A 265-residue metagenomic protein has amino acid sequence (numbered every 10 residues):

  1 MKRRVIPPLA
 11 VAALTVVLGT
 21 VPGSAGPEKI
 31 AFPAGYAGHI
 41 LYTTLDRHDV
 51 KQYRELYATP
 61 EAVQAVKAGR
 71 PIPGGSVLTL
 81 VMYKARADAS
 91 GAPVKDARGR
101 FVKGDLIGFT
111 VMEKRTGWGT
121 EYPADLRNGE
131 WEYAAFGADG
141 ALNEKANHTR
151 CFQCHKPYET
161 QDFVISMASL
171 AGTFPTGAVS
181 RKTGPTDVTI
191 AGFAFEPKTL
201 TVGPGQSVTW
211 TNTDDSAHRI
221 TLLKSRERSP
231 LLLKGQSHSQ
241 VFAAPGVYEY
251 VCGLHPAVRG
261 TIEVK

Functional and structural regions predicted by a protein language model:
M1-A10: Bacterial N-terminal signal peptides that target proteins for export
L9-G19: Bacterial N-terminal signal peptides
T20-G26: Sec/Tat signal peptide C-region and signal peptidase I cleavage site
G26-V50, G74-R181: Sequence context surrounding c-type heme c attachment/ligation sites in exported
Q52-V63, D187-G192: Short, structured beta-strand/loop micro-motifs enriched in basic residues and often containing a Trp
V63-A68, A134-D139, G177-A178, L232-K234: Electrostatic cytochrome c docking/interface patches
Q64-T110, R228-E249, L254-P256: Mid-chain, structured segments of secreted extracytoplasmic proteins
R86-A89, G177-K265: Extracytoplasmic copper-binding redox domains, predominantly the cupredoxin/blue-copper superfamily
